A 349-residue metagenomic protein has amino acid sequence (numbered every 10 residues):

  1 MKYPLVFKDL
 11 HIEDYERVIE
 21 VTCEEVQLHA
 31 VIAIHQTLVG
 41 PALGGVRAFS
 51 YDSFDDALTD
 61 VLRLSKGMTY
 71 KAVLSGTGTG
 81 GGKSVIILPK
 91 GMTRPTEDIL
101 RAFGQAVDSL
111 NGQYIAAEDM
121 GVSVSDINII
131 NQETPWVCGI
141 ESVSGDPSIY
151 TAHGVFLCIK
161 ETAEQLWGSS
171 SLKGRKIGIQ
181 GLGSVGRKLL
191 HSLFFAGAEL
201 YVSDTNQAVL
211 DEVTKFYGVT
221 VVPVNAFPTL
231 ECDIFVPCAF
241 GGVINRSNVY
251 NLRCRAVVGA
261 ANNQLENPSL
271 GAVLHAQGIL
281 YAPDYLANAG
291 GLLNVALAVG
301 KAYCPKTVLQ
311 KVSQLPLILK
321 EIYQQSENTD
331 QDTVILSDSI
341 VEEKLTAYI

Functional and structural regions predicted by a protein language model:
M1-S142: N-terminal ligand-binding/catalytic initiation module
V61-L64, V155-A163, L292-A296: Buried hydrophobic packing segments
A72-T77, Q113-E118, W167-R175, S326-D338: Flexible, glycine/charged-enriched surface loops at secondary-structure junctions
G139-S148, L280-Y281, E327-T329: A short glycine/serine-rich beta->alpha loop
D146-I234: Glycine-rich phosphate/diphosphate-binding loop of Rossmann-like nucleotide-binding domains
A163, R255-I349: Adenosine-phosphate binding glycine-rich loop
Q207-A282, A287: Rossmann-like adenosine-cofactor binding region
